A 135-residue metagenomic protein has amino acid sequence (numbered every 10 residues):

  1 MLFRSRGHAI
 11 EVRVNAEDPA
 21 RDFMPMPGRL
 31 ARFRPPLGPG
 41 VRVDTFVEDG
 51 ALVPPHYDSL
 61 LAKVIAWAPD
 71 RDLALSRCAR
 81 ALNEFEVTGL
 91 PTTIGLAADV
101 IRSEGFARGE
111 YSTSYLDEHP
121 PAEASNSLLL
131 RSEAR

Functional and structural regions predicted by a protein language model:
F3-R135: Catalytic cores of soluble metabolic enzymes centered on carboxylation/carboxyl-transfer
